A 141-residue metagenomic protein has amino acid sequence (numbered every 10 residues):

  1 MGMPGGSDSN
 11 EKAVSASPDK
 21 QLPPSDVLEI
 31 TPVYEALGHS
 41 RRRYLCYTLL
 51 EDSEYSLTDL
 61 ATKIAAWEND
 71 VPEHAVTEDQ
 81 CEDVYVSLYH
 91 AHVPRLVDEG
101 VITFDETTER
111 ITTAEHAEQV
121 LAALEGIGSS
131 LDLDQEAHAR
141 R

Functional and structural regions predicted by a protein language model:
M1-R41, N69-P72, I111-T112, Q119-R141: Haloarchaeal acidic low-complexity proteome signature biased toward cell-envelope/secretome components but also
S40, D52-S56: Short capping segments at the starts of secondary-structure elements
R43-L49: Hydrophobic residues on short alpha-helical segments
D59-T62: A short acidic, leucine-rich amphipathic alpha-helix
A66-V84: Short, positively charged loop/turn segments that connect secondary-structure elements
Y85-A91: Short, solvent-exposed interaction modules
V93, V97-E106: A short, conserved structural fragment
